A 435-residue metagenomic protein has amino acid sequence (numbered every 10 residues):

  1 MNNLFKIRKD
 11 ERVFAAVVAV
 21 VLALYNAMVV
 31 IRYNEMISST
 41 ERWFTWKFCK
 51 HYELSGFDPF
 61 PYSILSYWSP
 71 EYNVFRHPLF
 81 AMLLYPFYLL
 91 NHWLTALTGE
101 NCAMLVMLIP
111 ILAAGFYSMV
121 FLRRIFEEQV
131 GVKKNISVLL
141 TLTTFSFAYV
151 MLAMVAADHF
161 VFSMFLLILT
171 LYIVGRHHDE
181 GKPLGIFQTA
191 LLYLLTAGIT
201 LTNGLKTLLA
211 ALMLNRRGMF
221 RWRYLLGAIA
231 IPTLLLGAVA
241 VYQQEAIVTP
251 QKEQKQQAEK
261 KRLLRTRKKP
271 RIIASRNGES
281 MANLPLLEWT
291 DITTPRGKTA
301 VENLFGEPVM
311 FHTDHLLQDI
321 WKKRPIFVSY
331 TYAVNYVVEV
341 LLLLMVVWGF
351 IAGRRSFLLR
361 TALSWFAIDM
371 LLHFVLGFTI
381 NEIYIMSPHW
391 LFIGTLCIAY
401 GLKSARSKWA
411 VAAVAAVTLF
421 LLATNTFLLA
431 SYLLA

Functional and structural regions predicted by a protein language model:
M1-F5, G204-T233, E245, T249-K261: Perimembrane helix-loop-helix junctions
R8-G56, I64, W68, I231-I247 (+1 more regions): Transmembrane signal-anchor helices characteristic of membrane glycosylation enzymes that use polyprenol
G56-C102, K269-V346, L359-A362: Lumenal/periplasmic acceptor-binding loop at the mouth of the active site in multi-pass, GT-C-fold membrane enzymes
E100, M104, L108, L140-F165: Aromatic- and kink-enriched transmembrane "portal" helix at the membrane-lumen/periplasm boundary that abuts
I109-V130, L344-W348: Transmembrane-helix motifs of polytopic, lipid-linked glycan transferases
L122-S146, R360: Transmembrane-helix signature of polytopic, membrane-embedded enzymes that assemble or transfer cell-envelope glycans
F162-D179, I393-C397: Specific aromatic-rich, kink-prone transmembrane helix
P183-N203, T207-N215, P232, A416-V417: Membrane-interface alpha helices of multi-pass inner-membrane proteins
